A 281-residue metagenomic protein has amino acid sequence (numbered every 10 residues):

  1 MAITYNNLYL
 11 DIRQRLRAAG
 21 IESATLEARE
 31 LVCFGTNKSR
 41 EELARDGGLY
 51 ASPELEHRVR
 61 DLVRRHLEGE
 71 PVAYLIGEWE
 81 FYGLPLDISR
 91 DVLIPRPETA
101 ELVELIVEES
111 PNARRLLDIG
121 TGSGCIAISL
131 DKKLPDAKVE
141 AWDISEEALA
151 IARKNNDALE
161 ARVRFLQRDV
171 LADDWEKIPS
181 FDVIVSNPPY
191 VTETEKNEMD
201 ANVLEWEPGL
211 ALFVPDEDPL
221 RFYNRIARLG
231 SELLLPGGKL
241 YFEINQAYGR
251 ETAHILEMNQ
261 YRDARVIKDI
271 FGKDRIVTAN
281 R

Functional and structural regions predicted by a protein language model:
A2-I76: N-terminal auxiliary segments of SAM/dcSAM-dependent transferases
I3, L26, Y50, E54 (+8 more regions): Residues at secondary-structure transition points
Y9, A28-R29, V59-R60, G69-V72 (+8 more regions): A general structural signal for well-ordered alpha-helical segments in protein cores
Q14, D61, E101-E104, K154 (+2 more regions): Generic recognition of well-ordered alpha-helical segments within structured catalytic/regulatory domains
E42-L43, P85, A211-V214: A short acidic, helix-capping loop that chelates divalent metal ions and anchors anionic groups
R45, A51, H57-P135, V139-I151 (+1 more regions): SAM-dependent Rossmann-like transferase core, predominantly class I methyltransferases with a strong bias toward
K133-R281: S-adenosylmethionine
